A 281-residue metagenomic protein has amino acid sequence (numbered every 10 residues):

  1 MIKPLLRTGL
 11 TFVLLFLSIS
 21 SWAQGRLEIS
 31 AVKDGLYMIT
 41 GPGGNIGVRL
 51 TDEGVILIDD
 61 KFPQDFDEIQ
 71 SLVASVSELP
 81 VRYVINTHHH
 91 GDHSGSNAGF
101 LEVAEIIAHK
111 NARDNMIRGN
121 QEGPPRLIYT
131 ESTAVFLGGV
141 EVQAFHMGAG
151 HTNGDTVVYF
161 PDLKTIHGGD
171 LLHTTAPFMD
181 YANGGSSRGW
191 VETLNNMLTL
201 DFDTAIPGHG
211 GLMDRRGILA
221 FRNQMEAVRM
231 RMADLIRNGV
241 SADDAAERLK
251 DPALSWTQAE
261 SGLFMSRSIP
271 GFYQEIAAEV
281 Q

Functional and structural regions predicted by a protein language model:
M1-L10: Bacterial N-terminal signal peptides that target proteins for export
S18-S20: N-terminal signal peptide c-region/cleavage motif recognized by signal peptidases
Q24-R26, S30-A31, N111-G148, T152-G154 (+3 more regions): Metallo-beta-lactamase
L27-S71, V158-F160, T165-D170: Conserved beta-strand hairpin/beta-sheet module of binuclear metal-dependent hydrolase folds, prominently
G35, R49, D59, V73 (+10 more regions): Divalent metal-coordination and catalytic microenvironments
D52-I56, Q64-I107: Active-site metal-binding motif and surrounding structural segment of the metallo-beta-lactamase
G54-I56, F62-Q64, E141, H146-G150 (+1 more regions): Metallo-beta-lactamase
T199-D201, L212-Q281: Accessory terminal helices/loops
